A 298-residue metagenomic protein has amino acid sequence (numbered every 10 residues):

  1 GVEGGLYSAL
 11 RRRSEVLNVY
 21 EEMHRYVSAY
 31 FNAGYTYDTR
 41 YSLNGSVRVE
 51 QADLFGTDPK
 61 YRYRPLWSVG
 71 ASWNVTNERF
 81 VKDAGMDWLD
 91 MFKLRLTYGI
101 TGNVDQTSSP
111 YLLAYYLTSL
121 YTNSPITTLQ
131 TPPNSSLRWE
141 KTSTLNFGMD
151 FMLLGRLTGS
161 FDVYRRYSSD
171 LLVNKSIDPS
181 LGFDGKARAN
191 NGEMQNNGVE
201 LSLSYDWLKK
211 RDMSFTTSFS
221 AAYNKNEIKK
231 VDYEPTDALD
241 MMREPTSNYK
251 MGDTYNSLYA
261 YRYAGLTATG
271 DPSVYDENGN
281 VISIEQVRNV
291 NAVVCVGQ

Functional and structural regions predicted by a protein language model:
G1-R262: Extracellular/periplasmic, surface-exposed regions of secreted and cell-surface proteins
E227-K229, G270, I284: Short acidic/glycine-rich loop or secondary-structure boundary segments that cap or lie
Y263-A268: C-terminal segments of large proteins
P272, D276-N278: Structural flexibility/helix-modulation signal
N278-G297: Long, low-complexity, polar/charged, intrinsically disordered or flexibly structured peripheral segments
